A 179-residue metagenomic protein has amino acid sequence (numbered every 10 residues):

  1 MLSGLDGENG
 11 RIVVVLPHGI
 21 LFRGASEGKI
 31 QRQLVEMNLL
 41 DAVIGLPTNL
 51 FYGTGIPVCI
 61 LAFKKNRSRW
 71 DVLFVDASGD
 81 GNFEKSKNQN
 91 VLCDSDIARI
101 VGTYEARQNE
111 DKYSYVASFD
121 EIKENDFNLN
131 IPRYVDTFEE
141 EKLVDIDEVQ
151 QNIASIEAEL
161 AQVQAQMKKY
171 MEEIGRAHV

Functional and structural regions predicted by a protein language model:
M1-R176: A conserved structural/catalytic subdomain of Rossmann-like adenosyl-cofactor enzymes
